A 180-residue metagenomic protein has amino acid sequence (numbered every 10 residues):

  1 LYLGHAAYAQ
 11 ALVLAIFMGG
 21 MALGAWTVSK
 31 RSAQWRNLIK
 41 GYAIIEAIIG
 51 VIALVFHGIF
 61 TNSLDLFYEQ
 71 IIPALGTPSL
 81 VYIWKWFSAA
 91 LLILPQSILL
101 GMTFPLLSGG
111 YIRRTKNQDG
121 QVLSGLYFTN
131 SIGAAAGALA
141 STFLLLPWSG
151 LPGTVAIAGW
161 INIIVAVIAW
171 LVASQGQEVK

Functional and structural regions predicted by a protein language model:
L1-K180: Alpha-helical transmembrane segments of multi-pass membrane proteins
